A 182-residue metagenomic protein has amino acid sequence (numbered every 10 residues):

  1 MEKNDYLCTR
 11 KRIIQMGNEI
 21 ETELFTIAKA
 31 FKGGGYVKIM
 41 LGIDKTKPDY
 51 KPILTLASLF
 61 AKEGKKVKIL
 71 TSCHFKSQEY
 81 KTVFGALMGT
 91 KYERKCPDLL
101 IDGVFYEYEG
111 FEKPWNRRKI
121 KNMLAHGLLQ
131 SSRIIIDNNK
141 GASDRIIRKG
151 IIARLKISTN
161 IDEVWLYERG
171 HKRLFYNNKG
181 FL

Functional and structural regions predicted by a protein language model:
E2-G85, T90-E93, F111-L182: Metal-dependent nuclease catalytic core centered on acidic motifs
Y92-K95, D102: A short, glycine/Asx- and small/polar-enriched loop/turn that sits immediately N-terminal to a beta-strand
L99-G110: Conserved catalytic cores of phosphodiester-cleaving nucleases, focusing on short active-site segments
